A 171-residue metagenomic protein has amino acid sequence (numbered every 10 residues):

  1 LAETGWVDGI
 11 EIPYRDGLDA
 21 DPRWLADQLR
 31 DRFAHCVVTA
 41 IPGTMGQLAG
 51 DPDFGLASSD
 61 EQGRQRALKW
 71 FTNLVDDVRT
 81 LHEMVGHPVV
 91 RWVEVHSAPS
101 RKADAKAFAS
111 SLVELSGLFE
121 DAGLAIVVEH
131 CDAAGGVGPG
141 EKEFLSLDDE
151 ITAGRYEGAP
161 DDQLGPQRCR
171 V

Functional and structural regions predicted by a protein language model:
L1, G5-D16, Q47: Active-site loop/lid in soluble adenylation, ligation, and acyl-transfer enzymes
L1-G5, D19-I41, D77-H87, G117-D121: Acidic (Asp/Glu)-rich catalytic clusters
T4, D16-R23, G50, E61 (+1 more regions): Generic alpha-helical scaffold signal
D8-I12, A34-G43, R91-V95, I126-V128 (+1 more regions): Hydrophobic faces of well-ordered beta-strands that scaffold small-molecule active sites in alpha/beta enzyme cores
E11-L25, R101-A103, A134-G140, G165-C169: Acidic-and-aromatic substrate-binding clefts and catalytic sites of carbohydrate-active enzymes
G43-D51: Short acidic, glycine/tyrosine-flanked loop/strand segments centered on an H-E-D-like triad
G50-G158: Active-site acidic/histidine proton-transfer and metal-coordination neighborhood in alpha/beta enzyme cores
T152-A159, G165-V171: Glycoside hydrolase catalytic-domain groove-lining segments
